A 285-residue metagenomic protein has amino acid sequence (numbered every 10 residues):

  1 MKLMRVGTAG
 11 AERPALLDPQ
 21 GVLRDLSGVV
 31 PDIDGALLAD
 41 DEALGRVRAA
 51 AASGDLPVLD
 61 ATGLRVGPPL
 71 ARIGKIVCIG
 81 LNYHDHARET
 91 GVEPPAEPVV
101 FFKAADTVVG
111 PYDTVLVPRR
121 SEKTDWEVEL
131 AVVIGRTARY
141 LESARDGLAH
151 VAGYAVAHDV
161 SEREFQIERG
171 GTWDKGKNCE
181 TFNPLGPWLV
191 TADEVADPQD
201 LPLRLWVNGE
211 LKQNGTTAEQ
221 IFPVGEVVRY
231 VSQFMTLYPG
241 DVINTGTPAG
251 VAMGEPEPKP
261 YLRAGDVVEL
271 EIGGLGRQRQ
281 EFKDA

Functional and structural regions predicted by a protein language model:
M1-P98, V267-E269: N-terminal non-catalytic cap/leader segment that marks the start of a structured domain
M4, V66-P68, R88-G91, V115-T124 (+4 more regions): A generic local secondary-structure boundary/capping motif
R5-G10, R46-R48, P57-L59, H86 (+2 more regions): Catalytic-pocket segment enriched in acidic/His residues
Q20-G21, G135-R139, V160-S161, A192-E194 (+1 more regions): Short loop segments at secondary-structure junctions
P94-P111, T124-W126, L262-G274: Structural signature of FAD isoalloxazine-binding scaffolds in flavoprotein oxidoreductases
V99-P118, A138-R139, T181-V190, A249-M253: Short catalytic-site patches enriched in acidic/histidine residues that coordinate or position cofactors/metals
D106, G110-D146, A152, A157-R163: Non-heme Fe(II) oxygenase catalytic core, chiefly the N-lobe of the double-stranded beta-helix
